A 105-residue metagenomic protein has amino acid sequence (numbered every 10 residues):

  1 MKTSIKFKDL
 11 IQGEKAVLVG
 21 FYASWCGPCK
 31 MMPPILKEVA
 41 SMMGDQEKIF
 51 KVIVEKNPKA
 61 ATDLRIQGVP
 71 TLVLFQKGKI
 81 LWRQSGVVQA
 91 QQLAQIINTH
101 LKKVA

Functional and structural regions predicted by a protein language model:
M1-A16, P58: A short beta-strand-turn-helix
K15, Y22-W25, G68: Short pre-active-site segment immediately N-terminal to redox-active cysteine/selenocysteine motifs in thiol-based
L18-V19, I49, L72: Hydrophobic beta-strand anchors of alpha/beta hydrolase catalytic cores
C26-C29, L72: The canonical Cys-X-X-Cys-His
K30-M43: Typically the conserved alpha-helix immediately C-terminal to a functionally engaged Cys/Sec in thioredoxin-like
V54-A61: Structural microenvironment flanking redox-active thiols in thiol-disulfide oxidoreductases
L64-V73: Structural micro-motif
L74-A105: Non-catalytic, surface beta->alpha helical segment in thiol-disulfide oxidoreductase systems
